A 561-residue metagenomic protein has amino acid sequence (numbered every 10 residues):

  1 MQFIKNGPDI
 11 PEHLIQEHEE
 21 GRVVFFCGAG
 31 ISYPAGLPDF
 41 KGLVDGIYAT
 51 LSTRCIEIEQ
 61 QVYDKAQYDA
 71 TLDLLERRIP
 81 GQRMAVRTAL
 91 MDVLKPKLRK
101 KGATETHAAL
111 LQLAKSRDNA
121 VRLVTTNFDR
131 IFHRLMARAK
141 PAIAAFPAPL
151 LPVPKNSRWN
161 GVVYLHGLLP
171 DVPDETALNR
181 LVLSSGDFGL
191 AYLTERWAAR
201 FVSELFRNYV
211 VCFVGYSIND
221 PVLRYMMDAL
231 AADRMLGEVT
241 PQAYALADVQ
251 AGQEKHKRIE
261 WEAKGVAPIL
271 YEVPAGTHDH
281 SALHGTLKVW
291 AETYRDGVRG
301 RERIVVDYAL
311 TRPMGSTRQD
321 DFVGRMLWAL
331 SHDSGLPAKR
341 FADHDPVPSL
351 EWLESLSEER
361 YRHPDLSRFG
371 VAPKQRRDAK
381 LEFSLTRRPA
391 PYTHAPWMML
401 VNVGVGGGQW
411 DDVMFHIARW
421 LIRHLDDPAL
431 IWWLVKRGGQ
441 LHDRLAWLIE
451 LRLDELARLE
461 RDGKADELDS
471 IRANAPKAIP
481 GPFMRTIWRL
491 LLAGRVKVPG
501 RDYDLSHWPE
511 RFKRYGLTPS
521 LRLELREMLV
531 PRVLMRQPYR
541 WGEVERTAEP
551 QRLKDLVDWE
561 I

Functional and structural regions predicted by a protein language model:
M1-F25, I31-A35, G46, T50-L51 (+9 more regions): SIR2/sirtuin-family catalytic core signature
M1-N6, K95-A103, G186-T194: Short, flexible loop segments at the rims of nucleotide/cofactor-binding pockets, characterized by
G30-S32, D129-I131, L168-D171, S217-N219: Short, solvent-exposed loop/turn segments at secondary-structure junctions
R54-P80: N-terminal structural subdomain of ketosynthase/condensing enzymes
E76-A145: Ligand-binding beta-strand-loop-alpha-helix segment within the catalytic cores of soluble metabolic enzymes
N156, Y164-L169: Class I SAM-dependent methyltransferase SAM-binding "motif I" and its flanking Rossmann-like core
L183-R200, M226-D228: Active-site glycine-rich loop that binds ribose-phosphate moieties when present
P499-P519, L523-I561: Extended low-complexity, polyampholyte segments enriched in Ser/Thr/Pro and acidic residues
